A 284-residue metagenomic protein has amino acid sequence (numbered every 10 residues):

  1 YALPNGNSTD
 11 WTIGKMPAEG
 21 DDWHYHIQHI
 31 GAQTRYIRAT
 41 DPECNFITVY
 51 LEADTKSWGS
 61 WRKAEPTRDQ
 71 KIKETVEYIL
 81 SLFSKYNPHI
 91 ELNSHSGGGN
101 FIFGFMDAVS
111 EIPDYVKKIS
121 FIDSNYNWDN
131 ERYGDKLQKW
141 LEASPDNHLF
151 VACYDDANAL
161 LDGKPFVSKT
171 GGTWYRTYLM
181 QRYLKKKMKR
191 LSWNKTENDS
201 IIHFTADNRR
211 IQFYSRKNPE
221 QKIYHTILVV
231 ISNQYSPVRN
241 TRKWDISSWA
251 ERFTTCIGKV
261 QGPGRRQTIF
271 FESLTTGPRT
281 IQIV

Functional and structural regions predicted by a protein language model:
Y1-Y36, T40-D41: Short, surface-exposed "cap/lid" segments of acyl-processing enzymes
T9-D10, S57-W61, N100-I102, W128-R132 (+1 more regions): Extracytoplasmic/secreted cell-surface and envelope-processing proteins
C44-T55: Conserved alpha/beta-hydrolase
T55, G59-F83: Alpha/beta-hydrolase active-site loop
K85-S96: Alpha/beta-hydrolase fold nucleophile elbow
G99-S110: Short glycine-enriched nucleophile-adjacent loop and the immediately C-terminal alpha-helix near the catalytic center
S110-E197: The feature captures the conserved acid-bearing segment of alpha/beta-hydrolase catalytic domains
D162-G277, I281: C-terminal accessory extensions appended to soluble enzyme cores
